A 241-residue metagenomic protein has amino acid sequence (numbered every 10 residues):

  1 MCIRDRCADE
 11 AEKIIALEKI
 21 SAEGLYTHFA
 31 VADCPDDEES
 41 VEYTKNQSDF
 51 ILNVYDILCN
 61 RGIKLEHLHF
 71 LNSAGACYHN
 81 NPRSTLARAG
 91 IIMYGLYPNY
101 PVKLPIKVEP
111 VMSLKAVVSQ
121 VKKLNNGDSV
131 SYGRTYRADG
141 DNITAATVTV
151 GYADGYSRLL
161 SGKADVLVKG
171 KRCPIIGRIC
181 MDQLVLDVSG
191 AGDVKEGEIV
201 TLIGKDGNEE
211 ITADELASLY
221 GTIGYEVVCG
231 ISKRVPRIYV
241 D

Functional and structural regions predicted by a protein language model:
M1: Proteins enriched for Cys/Gly/acidic motifs involved in redox and nucleic-acid/cofactor modification
R4-V117, L124-N125: Active-site loop/helix belt of alpha/beta enzymes
A116-V118, C173-P174: Small-residue-enriched segments and motifs
K123-D241: C-terminal accessory subdomain/extension
